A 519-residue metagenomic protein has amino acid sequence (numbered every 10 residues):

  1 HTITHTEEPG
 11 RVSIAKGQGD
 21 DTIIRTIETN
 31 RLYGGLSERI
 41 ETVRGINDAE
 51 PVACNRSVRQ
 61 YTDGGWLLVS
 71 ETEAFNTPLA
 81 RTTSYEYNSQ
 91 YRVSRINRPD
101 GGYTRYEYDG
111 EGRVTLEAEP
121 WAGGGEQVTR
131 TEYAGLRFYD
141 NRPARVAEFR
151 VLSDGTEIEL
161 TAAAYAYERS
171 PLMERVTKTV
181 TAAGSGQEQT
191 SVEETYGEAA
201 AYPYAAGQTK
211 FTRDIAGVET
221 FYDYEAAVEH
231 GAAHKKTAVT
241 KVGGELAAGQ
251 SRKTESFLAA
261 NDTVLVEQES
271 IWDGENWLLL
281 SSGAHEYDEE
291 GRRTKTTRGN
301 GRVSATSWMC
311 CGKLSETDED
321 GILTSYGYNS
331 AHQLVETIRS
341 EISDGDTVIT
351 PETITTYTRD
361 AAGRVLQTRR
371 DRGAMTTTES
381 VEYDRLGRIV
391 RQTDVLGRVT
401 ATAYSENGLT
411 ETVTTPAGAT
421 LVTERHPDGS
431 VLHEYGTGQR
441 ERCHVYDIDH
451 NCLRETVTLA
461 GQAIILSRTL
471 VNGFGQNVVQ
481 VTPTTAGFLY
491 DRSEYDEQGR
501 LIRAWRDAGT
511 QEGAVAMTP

Functional and structural regions predicted by a protein language model:
H1-P519: Beta-strand elements of repeat-based all-beta scaffolds
